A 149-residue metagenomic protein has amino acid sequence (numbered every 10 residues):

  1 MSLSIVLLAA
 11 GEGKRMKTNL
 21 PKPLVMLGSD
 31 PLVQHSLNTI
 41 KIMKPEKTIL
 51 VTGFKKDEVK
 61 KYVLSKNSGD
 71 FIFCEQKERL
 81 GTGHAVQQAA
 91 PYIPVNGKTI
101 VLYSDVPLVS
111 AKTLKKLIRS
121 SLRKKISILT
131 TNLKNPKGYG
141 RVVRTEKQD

Functional and structural regions predicted by a protein language model:
M1-L3, E46, N96-K98, K124-K125: Short coil/turn segments at beta-strand junctions that form active-site/ligand-binding loops
M1-T18: N-terminal nucleotide-binding beta1-loop-alpha1 segment
I5-L7, I49-L50, I100-V101, I126-L129: Structural beta-sheet core signal
G11, D105, N132: Active-site glycine-centered loops adjacent to acidic/histidine catalytic or metal-binding residues that shape
N19-L37: Short catalytic helix/loop segments, enriched in acidic residues and glycine and frequently bearing histidine
P31-S104, L108-K116: Conserved N-terminal catalytic core of the sugar/cofactor nucleotidyltransferase
V109-D149: Conserved core of the sugar-phosphate nucleotidyltransferase
